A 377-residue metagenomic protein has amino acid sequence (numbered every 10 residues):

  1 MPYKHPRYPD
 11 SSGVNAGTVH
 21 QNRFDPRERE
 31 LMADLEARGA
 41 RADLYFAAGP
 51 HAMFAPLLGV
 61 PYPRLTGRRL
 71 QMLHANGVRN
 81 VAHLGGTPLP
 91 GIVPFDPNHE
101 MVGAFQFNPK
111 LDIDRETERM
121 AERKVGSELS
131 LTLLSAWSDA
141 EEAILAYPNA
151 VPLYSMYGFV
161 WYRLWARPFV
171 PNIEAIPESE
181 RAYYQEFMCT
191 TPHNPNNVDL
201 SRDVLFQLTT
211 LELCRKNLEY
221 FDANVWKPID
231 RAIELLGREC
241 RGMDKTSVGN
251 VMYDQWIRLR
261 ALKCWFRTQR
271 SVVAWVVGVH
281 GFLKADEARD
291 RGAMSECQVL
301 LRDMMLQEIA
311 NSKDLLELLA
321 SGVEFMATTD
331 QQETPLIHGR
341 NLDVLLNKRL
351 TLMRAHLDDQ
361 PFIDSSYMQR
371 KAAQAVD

Functional and structural regions predicted by a protein language model:
M1-D377: Substrate-binding groove of N-acetylhexosamine-processing glycoside hydrolases
